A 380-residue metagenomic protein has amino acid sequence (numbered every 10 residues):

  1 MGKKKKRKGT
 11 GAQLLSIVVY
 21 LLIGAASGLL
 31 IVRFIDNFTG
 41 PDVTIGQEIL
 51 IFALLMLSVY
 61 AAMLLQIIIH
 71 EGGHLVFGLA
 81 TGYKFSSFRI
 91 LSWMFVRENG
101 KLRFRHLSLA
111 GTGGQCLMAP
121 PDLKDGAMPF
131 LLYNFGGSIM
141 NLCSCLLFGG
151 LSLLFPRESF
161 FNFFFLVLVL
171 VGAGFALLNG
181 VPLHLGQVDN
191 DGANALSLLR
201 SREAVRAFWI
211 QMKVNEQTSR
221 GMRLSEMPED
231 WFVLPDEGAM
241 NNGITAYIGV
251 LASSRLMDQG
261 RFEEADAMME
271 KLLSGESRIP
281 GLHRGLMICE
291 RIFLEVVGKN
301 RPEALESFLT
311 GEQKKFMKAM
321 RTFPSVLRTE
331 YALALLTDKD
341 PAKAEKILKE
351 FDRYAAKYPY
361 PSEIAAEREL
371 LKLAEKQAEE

Functional and structural regions predicted by a protein language model:
G2-V59, L109: Topogenic membrane-insertion module of multi-pass membrane proteins
E48-I68, N162-L177: Membrane-embedded alpha-helical segments that form the functional core of polytopic membrane enzymes, especially those
S58-D122: Small-residue-rich helix-interface/hinge motifs
A80, Q115-K124, L183-E264, E270-E276 (+1 more regions): Polar-ligand-bearing catalytic/cofactor-coordination segments of membrane-embedded or membrane-tethered inner-membrane
D122-S219: Hydrophobic transmembrane alpha-helical segments that form the core helix bundle of multi-pass membrane enzymes
L224, I292-E306, A332-K343, L370-E380: Alpha-helical linker/edge segments of TPR/alpha-solenoid repeat scaffolds and analogous pre-/post-domain helices
E226-E237, F262-G275, N300-F316, D340-Y354 (+1 more regions): Alpha-helical repeat scaffolds
S254, D258-G260, I279-F323, L327-R328 (+1 more regions): Alpha-helical adaptor scaffolds
